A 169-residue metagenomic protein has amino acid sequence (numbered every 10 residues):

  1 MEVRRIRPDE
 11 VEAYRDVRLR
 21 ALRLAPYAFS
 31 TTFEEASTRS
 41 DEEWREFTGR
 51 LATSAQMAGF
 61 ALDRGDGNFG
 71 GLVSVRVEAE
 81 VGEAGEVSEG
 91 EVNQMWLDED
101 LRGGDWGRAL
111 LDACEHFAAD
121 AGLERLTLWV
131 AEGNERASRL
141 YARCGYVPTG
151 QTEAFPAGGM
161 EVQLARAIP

Functional and structural regions predicted by a protein language model:
M1-V3: Extreme N-terminal starter segment of soluble prokaryotic enzymes
P8-D9, R15-D16, R20-D100, L111-A113 (+4 more regions): Acetyl-CoA-dependent GNAT
D98-G104, E132-G133: Active-site acidic-Proline motif in GNAT/NAT acetyltransferases
G104, D120-E124: Short coil/turn segments at alpha/beta junctions that flank glycine-rich nucleotide-binding fingerprints
D105, A109: Short alpha-helical segment within the catalytic ATP-binding CA
E115, A119, L128-W129: Short acidic/polar micro-motifs centered on Gly/Asp/Asn
E124-P169: C-terminal "cap" of GNAT-fold acetyltransferases
